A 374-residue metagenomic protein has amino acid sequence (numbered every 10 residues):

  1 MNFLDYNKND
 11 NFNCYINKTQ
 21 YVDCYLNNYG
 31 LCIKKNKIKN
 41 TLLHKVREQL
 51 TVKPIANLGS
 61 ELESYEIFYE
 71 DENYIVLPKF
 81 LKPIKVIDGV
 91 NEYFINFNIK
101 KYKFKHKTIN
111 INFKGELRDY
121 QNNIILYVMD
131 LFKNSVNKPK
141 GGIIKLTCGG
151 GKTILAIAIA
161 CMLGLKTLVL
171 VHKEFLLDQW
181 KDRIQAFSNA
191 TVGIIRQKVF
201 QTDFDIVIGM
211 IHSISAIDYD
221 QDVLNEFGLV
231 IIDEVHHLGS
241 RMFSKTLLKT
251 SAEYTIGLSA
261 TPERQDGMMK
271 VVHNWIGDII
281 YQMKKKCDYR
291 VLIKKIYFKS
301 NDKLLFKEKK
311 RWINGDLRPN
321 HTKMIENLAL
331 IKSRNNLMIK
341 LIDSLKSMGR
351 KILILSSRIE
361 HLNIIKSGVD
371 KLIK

Functional and structural regions predicted by a protein language model:
K45-Y102: Interdomain "pre-motor" coupling segment immediately N-terminal to P-loop NTPase/helicase cores
K114-K140: N-terminal pre-P-loop "Q-motif" helix
N134-C161: Walker A/P-loop
A160, G315-S357, N363-G368: Conserved interdomain hinge at the start of the Helicase C-terminal
K166-K173, R350-R358: Conserved RecA-like ASCE P-loop NTPase motor core of nucleic-acid helicases/translocases
F175-V199, D370-K374: Conserved helix-turn-beta segment of the N-terminal RecA-like "Helicase ATP-binding" lobe in SF1/SF2 helicases
R196-L229, S240-K245: Conserved helix/coil segment N-terminal to the catalytic DExD/H
G228-L229, H236-K299: Post-DEXD/H (motif II) to motif III coupling segment of the RecA-like Helicase ATP-binding lobe
